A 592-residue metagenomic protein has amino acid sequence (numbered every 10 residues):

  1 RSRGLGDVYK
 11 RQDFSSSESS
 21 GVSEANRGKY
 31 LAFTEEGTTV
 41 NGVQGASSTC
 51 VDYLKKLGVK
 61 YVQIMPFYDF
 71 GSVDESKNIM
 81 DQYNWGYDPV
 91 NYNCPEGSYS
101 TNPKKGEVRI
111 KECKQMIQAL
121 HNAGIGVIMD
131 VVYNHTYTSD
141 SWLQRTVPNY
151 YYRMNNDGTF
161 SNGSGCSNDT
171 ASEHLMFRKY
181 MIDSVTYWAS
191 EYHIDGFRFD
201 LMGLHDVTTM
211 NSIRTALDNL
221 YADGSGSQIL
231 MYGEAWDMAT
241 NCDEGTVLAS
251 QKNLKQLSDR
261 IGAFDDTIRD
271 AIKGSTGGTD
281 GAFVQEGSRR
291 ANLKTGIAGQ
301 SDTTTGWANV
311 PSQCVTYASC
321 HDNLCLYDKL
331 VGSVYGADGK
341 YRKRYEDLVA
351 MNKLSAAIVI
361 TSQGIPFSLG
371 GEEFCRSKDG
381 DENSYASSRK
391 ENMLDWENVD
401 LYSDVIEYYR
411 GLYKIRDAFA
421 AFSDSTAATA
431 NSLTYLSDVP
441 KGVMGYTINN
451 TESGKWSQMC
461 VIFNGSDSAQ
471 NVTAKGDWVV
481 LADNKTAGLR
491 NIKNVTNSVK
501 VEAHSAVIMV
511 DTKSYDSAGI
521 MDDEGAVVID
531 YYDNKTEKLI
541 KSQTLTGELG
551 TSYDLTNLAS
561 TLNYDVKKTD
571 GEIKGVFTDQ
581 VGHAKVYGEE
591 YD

Functional and structural regions predicted by a protein language model:
R1-Y9: Single conserved hydrophobic/aromatic residue that forms the stacking wall/gate of nucleotide- or nucleobase-binding
F14-V43, S48-Y192, L201-D223, C242: Substrate-binding/active-site clefts of carbohydrate-active enzymes
V62, V127-M129, F197, M231-G233 (+1 more regions): Hydrophobic faces of well-ordered beta-strands that scaffold small-molecule active sites in alpha/beta enzyme cores
R214, G226-G370, F374-C375, Y385 (+2 more regions): Conserved alpha/beta catalytic core and glycan-binding cleft of carbohydrate-active enzymes
T361-D381, M393, E397-M459: Glycan-recognition and catalytic regions of carbohydrate-active enzymes
G465-G476, L555: Surface-exposed beta-strand/loop patches in extracellular or lumenal glycoproteins
I492-G519: C-terminal beta-strand-rich structural cap/linker in extracellular carbohydrate-active enzymes
I520-D592: Extracellular modular ligand-binding repeats in secreted and cell-surface proteins
